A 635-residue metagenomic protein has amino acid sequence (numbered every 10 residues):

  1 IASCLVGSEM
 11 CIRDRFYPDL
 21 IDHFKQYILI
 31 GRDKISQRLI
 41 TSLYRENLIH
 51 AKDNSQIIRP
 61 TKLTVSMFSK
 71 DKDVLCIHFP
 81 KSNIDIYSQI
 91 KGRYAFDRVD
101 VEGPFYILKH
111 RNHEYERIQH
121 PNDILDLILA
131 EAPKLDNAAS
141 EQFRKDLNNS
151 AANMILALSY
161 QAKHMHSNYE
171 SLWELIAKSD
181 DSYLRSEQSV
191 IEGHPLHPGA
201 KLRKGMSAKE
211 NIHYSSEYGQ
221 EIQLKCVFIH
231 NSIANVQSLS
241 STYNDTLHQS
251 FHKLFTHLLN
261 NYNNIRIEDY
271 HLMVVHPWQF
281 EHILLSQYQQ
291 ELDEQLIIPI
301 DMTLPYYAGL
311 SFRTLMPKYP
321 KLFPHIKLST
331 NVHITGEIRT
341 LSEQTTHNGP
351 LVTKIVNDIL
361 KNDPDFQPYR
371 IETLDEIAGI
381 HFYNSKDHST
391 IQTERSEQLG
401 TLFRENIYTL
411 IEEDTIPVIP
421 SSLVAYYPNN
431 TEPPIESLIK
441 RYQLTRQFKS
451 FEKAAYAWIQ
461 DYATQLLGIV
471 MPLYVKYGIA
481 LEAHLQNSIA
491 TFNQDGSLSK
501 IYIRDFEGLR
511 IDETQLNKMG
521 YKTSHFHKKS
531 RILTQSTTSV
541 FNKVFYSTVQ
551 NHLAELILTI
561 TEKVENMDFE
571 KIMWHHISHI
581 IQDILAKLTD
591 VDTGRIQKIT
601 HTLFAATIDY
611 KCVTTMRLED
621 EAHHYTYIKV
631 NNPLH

Functional and structural regions predicted by a protein language model:
I1-I12: Single conserved hydrophobic/aromatic residue that forms the stacking wall/gate of nucleotide- or nucleobase-binding
I21-D85, Q188, P198-A200, K204-M206 (+2 more regions): Extended, Lys/Arg-enriched charged tracts that mediate electrostatic binding to polyanionic substrates
H110-V274: Long, contiguous, compositionally biased segments that the model treats as domain-scale units
S140, L147-A151, Y262-S422: Conserved ATP-binding subdomain of kinase catalytic cores across diverse folds
F451-A490, N542-K543, S547: Conserved kinase catalytic-core segment
I479-S539: Catalytic activation segment of kinase domains across protein kinase-like and atypical kinase folds
H527-S578: Macromolecular interaction modules
K563-H635: Long, compositionally biased intrinsically disordered regions
